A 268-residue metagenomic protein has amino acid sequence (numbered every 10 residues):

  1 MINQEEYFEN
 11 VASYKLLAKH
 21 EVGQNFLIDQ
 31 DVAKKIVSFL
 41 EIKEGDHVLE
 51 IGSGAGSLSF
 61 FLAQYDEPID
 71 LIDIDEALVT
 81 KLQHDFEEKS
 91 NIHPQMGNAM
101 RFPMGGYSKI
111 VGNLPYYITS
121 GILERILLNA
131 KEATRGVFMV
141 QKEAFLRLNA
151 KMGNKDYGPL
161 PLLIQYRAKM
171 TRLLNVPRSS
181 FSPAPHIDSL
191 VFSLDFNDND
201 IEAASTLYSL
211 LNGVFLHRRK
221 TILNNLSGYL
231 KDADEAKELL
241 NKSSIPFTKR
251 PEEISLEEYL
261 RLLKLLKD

Functional and structural regions predicted by a protein language model:
M1-G213, E252, R261: Catalytic cores of RNA-modifying enzymes
F86-E87, G153, L230, S244 (+1 more regions): Residue-level detector of secondary-structure transition/capping positions
L127, S227, K267: Short, locally clustered residues in the helix-turn-helix/winged-helix DNA-binding domain
L190, L194-F196, E202-E238, S243-E258 (+1 more regions): An accessory alpha-helical subdomain
